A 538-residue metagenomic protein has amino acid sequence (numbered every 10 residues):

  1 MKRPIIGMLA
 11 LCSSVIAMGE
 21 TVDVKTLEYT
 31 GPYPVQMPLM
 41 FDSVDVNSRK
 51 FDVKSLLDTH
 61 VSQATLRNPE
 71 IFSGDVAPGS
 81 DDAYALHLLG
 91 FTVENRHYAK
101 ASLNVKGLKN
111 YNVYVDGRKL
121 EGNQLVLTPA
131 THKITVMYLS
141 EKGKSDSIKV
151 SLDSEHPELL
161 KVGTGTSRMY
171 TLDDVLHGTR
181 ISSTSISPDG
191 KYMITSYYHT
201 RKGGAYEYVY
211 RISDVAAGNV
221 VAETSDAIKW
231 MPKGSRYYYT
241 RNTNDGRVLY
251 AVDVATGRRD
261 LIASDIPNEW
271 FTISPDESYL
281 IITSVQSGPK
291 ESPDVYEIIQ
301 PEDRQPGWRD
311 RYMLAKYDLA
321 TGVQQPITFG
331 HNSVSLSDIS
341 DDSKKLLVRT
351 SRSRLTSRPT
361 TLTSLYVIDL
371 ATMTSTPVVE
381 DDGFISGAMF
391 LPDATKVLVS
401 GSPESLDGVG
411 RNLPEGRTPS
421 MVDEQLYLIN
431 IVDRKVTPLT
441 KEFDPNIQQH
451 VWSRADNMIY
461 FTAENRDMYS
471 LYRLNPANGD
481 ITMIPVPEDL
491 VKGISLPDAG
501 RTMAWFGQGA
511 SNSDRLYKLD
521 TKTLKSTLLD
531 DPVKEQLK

Functional and structural regions predicted by a protein language model:
E20-D75, K133-L172: Accessory carbohydrate-binding/adhesion or oligomerization-edge regions at the termini of glycan-active proteins
N95, A99-N112, I134: Aromatic-lined ligand-binding clefts that engage carbohydrates, nucleic acids, or primary amines
T128, T184-Y192, I228-Y237, F271-Y279 (+4 more regions): Blade-terminus and WD-like Trp-Asp/Gly-His loop motifs, strongest in beta-propeller folds
Y170-L176, A217-E223, R258-A263, V323-T328 (+3 more regions): A short beta-strand motif characteristic of beta-propeller blades
G178, Y197-V209, T240-Y250, A263-E269 (+9 more regions): A flexible loop/linker signature enriched in serine peptidases of the S9 family
D214-A217, D253-G257, D318-G322, D369-M373 (+3 more regions): Short loop/turn segments that connect beta-strands within beta-propeller blades
A217-R247, S264-W270: Blade-loop segments of beta-propeller domains
G493-K538: Serine-hydrolase catalytic core recognition
